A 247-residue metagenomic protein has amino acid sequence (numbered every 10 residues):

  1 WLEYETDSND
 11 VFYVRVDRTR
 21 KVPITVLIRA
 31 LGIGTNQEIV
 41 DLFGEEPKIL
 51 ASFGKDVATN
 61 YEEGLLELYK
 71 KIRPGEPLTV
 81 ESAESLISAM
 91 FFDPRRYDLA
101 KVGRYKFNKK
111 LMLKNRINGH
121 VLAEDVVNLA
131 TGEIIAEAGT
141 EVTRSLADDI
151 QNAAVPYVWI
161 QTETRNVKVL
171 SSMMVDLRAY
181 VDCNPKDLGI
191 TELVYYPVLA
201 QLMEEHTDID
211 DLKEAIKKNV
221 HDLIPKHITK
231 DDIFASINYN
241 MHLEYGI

Functional and structural regions predicted by a protein language model:
W1-I247: N-terminal non-catalytic structural scaffold regions of very large proteins
